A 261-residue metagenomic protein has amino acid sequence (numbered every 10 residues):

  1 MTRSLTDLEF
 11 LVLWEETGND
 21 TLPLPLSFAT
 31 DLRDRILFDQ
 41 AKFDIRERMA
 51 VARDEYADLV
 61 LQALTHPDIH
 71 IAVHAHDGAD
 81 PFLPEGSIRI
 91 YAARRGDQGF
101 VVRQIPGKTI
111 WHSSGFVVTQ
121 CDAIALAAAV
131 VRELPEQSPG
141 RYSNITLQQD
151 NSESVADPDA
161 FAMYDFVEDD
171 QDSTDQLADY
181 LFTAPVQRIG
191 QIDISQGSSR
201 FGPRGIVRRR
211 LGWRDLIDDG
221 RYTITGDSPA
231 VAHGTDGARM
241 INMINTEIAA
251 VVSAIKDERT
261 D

Functional and structural regions predicted by a protein language model:
M1-D261: Short, surface-exposed polybasic-aromatic patches that bind anionic ligands, especially phosphate groups
